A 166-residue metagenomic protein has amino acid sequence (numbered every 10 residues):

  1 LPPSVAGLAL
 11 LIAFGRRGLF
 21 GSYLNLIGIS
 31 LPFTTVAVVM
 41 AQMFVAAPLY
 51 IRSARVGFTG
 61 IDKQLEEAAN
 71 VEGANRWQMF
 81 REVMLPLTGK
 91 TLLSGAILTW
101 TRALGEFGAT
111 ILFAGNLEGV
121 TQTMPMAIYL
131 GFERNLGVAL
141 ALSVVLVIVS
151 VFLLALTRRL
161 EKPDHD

Functional and structural regions predicted by a protein language model:
L1-T59, V83-G108, L112, Y129-L130 (+1 more regions): Membrane-water interface segments at the C-terminal ends of transmembrane alpha-helices in multi-pass inner-membrane
Q64-N70, A139: Short hydrophobic faces within alpha-helices
A68-A69, M79, V83: Hydrophobic positions on the alpha-helical face of helix-turn-helix-like DNA-binding modules
E72-A74, P86: Glycine/proline-centered hinge or cleavage motifs at structural transition points of membrane proteins
E118-L130: Short hydrophobic, aromatic-rich alpha-helical segments embedded in or entering the lipid bilayer of multi-pass
P163-D166: Short, Lys/Arg-enriched, Gly/Pro-containing loop segments at transmembrane-helix junctions of multi-pass membrane
